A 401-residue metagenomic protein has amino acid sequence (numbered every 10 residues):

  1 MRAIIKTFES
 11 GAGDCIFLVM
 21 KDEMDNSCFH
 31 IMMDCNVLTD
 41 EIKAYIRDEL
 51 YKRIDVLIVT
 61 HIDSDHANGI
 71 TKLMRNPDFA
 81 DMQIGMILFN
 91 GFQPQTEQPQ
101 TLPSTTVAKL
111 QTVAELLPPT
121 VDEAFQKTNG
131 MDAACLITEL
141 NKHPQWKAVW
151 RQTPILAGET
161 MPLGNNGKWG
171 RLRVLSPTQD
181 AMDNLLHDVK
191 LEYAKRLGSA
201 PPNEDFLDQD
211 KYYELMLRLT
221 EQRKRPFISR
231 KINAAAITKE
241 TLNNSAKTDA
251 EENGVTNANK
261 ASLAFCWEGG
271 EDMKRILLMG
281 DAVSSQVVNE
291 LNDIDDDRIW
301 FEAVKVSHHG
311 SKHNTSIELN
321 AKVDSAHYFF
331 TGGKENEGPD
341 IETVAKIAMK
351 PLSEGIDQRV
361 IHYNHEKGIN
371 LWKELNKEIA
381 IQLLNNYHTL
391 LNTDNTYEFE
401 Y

Functional and structural regions predicted by a protein language model:
M1-K52, N257-S285, Y328: Conserved beta-strand hairpin/beta-sheet module of binuclear metal-dependent hydrolase folds, prominently
M1-R2, G11-D14, E268-D272, A282-S285 (+3 more regions): C-terminal regulatory/interaction regions
K6-F8, I31, I58, L88 (+3 more regions): Hydrophobic/aromatic beta-strand patches that form the interior of the parallel beta-sheet core in alpha/beta enzyme
A12, T39-D40, I62-N68, P94-T96 (+4 more regions): Active-site environment of divalent metal-dependent phosphoester hydrolases
N26-F29, L38-F89, D295-H313, K322-H327: Active-site metal-binding motif and surrounding structural segment of the metallo-beta-lactamase
K43, A67-T71, Q100, V288 (+2 more regions): Conserved strand-to-helix beginnings and helix N-cap segments that scaffold or border functional pockets
P77-R275, R359, E374-Y401: Flexible, acidic/histidine-containing loops and adjacent segments that form or flank the divalent-metal
E251-I317: Long, well-ordered mid-to-C-terminal structural blocks that present hydrophobic/aromatic surfaces
